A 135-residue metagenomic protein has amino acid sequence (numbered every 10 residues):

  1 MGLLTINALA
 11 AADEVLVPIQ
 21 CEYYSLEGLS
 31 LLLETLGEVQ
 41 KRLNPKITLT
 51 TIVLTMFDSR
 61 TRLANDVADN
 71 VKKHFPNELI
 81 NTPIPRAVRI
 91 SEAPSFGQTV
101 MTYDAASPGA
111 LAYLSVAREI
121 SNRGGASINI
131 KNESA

Functional and structural regions predicted by a protein language model:
M1-V88: Conserved catalytic-core segment of NTP-binding enzymes
L36, T99-V100, I128: Short alpha-helix boundary/capping motifs
P85, S91, M101: Nucleotide phosphate-binding site architecture
P94-S115: C-terminal boundary of histidine-terminating zinc-finger modules
S115-S127: C-terminal alpha-helix
S127-A135: C-terminal helical "lid" subdomain and adjoining coupling/linker elements of P-loop NTPases
